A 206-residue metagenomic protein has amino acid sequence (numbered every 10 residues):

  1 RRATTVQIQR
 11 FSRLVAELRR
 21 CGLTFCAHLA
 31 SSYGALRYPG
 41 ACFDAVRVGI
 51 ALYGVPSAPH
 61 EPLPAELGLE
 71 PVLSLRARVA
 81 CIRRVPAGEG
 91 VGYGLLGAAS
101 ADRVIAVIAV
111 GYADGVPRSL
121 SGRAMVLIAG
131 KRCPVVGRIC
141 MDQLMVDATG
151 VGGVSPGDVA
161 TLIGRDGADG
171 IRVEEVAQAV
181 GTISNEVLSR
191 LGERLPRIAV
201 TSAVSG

Functional and structural regions predicted by a protein language model:
R1-A87, G152: Active-site loop/helix belt of alpha/beta enzymes
I82-G206: C-terminal accessory subdomain/extension
